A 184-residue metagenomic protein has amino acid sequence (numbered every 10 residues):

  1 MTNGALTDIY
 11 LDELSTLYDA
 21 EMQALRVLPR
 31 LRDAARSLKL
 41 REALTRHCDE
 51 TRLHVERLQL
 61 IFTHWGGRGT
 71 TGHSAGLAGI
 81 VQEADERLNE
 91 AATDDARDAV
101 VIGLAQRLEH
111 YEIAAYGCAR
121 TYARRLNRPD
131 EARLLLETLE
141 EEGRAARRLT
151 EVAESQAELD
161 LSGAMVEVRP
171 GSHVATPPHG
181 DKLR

Functional and structural regions predicted by a protein language model:
M1-R184: Amphipathic alpha-helical hairpins
